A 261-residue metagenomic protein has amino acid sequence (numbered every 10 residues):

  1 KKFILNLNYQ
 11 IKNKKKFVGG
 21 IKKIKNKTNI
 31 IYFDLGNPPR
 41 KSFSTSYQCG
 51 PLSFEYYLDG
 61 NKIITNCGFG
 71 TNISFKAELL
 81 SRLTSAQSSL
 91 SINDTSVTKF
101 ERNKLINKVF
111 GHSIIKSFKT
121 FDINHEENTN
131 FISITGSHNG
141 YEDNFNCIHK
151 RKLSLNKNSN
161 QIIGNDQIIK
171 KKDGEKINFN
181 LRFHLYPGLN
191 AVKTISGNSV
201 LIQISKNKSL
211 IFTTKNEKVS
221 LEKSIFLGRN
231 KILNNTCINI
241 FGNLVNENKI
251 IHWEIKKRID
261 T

Functional and structural regions predicted by a protein language model:
K1-T65: Carbohydrate-active enzyme catalytic cores, enriched for enzymes that act on polyanionic acidic polysaccharides
F69-T261: CBM-like, beta-strand-rich accessory domains located in the C-terminal region of large, secreted polysaccharide-active
